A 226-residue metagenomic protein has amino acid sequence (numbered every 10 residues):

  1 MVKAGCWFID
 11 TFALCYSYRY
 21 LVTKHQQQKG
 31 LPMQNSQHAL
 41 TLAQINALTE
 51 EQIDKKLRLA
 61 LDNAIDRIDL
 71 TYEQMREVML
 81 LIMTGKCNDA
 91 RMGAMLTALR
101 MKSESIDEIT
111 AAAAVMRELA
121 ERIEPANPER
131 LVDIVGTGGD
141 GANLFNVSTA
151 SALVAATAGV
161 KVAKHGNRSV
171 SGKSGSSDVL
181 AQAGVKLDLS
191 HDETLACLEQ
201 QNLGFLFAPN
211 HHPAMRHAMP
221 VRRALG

Functional and structural regions predicted by a protein language model:
A4, H25, K29-G30, S36 (+1 more regions): N-terminal cationic leader/targeting segments used for protein routing and processing
T11-P32: Short, Lys/Arg-enriched N-terminal segments with co-localized hydrophobic residues within the first ~10-30 amino acids
Q34-N143, A158, V162: Acidic, glycine/proline-rich low-complexity segments that act as flexible tails and inter-domain linkers
L96, F145-E199: A glycine-rich phosphate/pyrophosphate-binding beta-strand-loop-alpha-helix module
G136-G141, G166-G172, H211: Acidic, glycine-rich active-site loops and adjacent beta-strand->loop/helix elements that engage anionic groups
E193-G226: Phosphate/diphosphate-binding glycine-rich loops and adjacent basic-rich segments that engage nucleotide
